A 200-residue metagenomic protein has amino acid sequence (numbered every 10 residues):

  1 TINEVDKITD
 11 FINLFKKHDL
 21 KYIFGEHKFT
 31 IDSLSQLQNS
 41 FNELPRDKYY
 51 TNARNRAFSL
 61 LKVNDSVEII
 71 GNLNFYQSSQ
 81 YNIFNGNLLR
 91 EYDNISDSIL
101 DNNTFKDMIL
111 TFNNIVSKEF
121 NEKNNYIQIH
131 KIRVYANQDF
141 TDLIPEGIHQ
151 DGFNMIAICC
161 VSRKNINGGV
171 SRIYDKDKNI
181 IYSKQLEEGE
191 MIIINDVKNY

Functional and structural regions predicted by a protein language model:
T1-I129, N137-F140, K176-Q185: Fe(II)/2-oxoglutarate oxygenase catalytic core
L61-N64, H130-I132, C160, Y174 (+1 more regions): Structured loops at beta-to-helix junctions and adjacent beta-edge loops in soluble globular domains
E119, N124, G147, V161-R163: Generic marker of residues within folded, mature protein domains
Y126-I129, I156, G168: Short glycine-rich loop/turn motifs
K131-Q150, R163: Conserved short histidine dyad/triad with adjacent acidic residue
G147, I156-I158, M191-I193: Conserved hydrophobic/aromatic beta-strand scaffold that supports enzyme active sites
Q150-I166: Short, conserved beta-strand element in jelly-roll/cupin
V170-Y200: Catalytic core of Fe(II)/2-oxoglutarate
